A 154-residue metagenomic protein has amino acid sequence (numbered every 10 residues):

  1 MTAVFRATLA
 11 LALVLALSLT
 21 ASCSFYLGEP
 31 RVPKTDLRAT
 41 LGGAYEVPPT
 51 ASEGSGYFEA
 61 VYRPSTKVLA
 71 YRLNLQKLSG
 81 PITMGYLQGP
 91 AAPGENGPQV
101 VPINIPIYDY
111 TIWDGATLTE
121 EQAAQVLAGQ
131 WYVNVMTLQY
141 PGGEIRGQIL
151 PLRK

Functional and structural regions predicted by a protein language model:
M1-F5: N-terminal secretory signal peptides that target proteins for export/translocation
T8-T20: Bacterial N-terminal signal peptides
L19-G85, G89-K154: Metal-centered catalytic cores of metalloenzymes
